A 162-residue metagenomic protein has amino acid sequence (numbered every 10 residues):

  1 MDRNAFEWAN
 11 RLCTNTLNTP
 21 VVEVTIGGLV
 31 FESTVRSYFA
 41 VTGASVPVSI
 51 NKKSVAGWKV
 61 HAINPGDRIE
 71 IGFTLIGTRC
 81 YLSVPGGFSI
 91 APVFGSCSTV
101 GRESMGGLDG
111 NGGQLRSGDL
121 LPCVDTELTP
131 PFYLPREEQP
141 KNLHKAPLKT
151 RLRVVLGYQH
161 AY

Functional and structural regions predicted by a protein language model:
M1-Y162: Conserved "landmark" site that anchors the functional core of diverse proteins
